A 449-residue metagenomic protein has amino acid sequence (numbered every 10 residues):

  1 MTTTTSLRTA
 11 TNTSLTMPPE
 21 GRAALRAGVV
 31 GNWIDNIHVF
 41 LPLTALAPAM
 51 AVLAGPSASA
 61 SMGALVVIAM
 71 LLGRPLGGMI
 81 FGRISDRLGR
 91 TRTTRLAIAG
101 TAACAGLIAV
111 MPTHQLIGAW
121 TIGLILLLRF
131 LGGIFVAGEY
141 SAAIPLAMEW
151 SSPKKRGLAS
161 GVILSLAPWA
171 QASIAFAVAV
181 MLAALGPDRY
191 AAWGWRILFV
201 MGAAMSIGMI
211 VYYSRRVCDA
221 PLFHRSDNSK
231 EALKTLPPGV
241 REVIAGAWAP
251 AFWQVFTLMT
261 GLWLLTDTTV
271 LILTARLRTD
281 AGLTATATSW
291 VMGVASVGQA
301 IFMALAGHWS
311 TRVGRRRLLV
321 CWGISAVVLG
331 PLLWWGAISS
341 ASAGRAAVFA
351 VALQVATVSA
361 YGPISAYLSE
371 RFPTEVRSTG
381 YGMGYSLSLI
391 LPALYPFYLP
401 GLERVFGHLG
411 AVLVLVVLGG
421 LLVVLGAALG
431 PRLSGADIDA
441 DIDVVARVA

Functional and structural regions predicted by a protein language model:
L43, W248-G298, P396: Extracytoplasmic gate region of multi-pass secondary transporters
A45-L76: Extracellular/periplasmic helix-loop-helix junction of adjacent transmembrane segments in MFS-like secondary
G78-R90, M303-R315: Helix-to-loop junctions at the C-terminal end of transmembrane segments in multipass secondary transporters
R87-A99, R312-I324: Cytoplasmic membrane-interface "Motif A"-like loop-to-helix N-cap segments of 12-TM Major Facilitator Superfamily
A99-G118, S325-S340: C-terminal ends and interior cores of transmembrane alpha-helices in multi-pass membrane transporters/permeases
G118-A137, G344-S359: Hydrophobic core of transmembrane alpha-helices in multi-pass small-molecule transporters, especially MFS/SLC-type
L128-S165: Cytoplasmic helix-loop-helix junction between adjacent transmembrane helices in 12-TM secondary transporters
L158-L182, M205, Y385-Y395: Glycine-rich segments within core transmembrane alpha-helices of 12-TM secondary carriers
